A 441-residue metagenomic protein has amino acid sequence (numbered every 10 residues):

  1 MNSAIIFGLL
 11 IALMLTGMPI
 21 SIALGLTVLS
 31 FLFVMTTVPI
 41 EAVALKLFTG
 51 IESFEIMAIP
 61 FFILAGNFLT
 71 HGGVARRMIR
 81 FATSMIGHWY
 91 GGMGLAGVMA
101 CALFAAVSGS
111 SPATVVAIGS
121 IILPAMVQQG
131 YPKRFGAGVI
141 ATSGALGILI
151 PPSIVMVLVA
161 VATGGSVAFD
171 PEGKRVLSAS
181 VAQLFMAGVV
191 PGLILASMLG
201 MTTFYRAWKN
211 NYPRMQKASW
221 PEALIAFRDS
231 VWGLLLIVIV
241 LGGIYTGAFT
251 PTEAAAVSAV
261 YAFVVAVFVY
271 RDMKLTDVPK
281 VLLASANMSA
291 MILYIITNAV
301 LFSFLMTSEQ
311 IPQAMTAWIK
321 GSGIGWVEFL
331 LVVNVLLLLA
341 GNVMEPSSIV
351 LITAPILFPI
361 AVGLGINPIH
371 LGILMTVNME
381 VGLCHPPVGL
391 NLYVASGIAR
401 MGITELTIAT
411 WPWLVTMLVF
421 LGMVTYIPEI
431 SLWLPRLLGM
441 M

Functional and structural regions predicted by a protein language model:
M1-M441: Alpha-helical transmembrane segments of multi-pass membrane transport proteins
